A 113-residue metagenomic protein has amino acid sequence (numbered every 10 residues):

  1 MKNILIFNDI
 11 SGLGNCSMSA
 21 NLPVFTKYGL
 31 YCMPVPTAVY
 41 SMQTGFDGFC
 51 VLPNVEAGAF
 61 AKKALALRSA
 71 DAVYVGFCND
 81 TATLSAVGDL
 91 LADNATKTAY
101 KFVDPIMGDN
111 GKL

Functional and structural regions predicted by a protein language model:
M1-D71: Small-residue (G/A/S/T)-rich helix-start motifs and N-terminal tracts that mark the onset
A72-L113: Conserved beta-alpha-beta core of the PfkB/ribokinase-like small-molecule kinase fold
